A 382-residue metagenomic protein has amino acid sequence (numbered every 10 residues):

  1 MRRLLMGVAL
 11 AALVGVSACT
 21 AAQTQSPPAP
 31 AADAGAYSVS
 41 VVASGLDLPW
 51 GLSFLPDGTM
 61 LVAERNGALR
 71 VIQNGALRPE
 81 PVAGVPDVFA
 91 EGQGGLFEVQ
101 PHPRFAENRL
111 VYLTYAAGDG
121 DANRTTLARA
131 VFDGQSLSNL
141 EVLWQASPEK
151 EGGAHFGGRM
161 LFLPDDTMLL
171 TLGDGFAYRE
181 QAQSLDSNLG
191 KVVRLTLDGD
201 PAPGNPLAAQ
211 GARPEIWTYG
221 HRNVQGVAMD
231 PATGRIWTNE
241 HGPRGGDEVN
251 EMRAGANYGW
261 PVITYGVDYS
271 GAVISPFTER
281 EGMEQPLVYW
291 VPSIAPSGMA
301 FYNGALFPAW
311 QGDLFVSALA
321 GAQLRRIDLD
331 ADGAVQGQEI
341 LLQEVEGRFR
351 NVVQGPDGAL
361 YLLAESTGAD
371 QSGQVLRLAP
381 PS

Functional and structural regions predicted by a protein language model:
M1-A9: Bacterial N-terminal signal peptides that target proteins for export
V16-A18: C-terminal motif of bacterial Sec signal peptides marking the signal peptidase cleavage site
T20-Y178, G226-M229, G234-G242, P292-D332 (+1 more regions): Acidic, Gly/Ser/Thr-rich repeat motifs that build Ca2+-stabilized beta-propeller blades
E80-G94, L140-F156, L197-W217, P261-V291 (+1 more regions): Surface-exposed loop and turn segments in beta-propeller and other repeat-based domains that flank or scaffold
T125-G134, L185-L197, M252-R253: Beta-propeller blade signature
S187-L195, N205-I236: Loop-centered beta-sheet repeat module
Q336-P356: Conserved blade-ending motifs and adjacent loop-strand segments that build the rim/top face of beta-propeller domains
